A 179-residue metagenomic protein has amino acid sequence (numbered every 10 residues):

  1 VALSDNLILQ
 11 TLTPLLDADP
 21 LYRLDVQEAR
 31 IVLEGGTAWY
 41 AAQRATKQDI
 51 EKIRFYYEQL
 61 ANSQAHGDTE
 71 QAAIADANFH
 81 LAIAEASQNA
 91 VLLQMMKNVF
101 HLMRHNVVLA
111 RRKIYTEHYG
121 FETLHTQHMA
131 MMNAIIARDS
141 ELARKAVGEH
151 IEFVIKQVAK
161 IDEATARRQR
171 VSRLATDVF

Functional and structural regions predicted by a protein language model:
V1-L33, W39, Q43, A164-R168 (+1 more regions): Short linear motifs at protein or domain termini
I8, R112-K113, F121-E122, E141 (+1 more regions): Inter-domain helical "communication" segments and dimerization helices that couple sensory or membrane-embedded modules
D19, A73, E122-L124: Hydrophobic alpha-helical segments, principally membrane-spanning helices and signal/leader peptides
V26-L109, Q127-N133, L142-K156, I161: Conserved amphipathic alpha-helical segments that form helical-bundle/coiled-coil interaction surfaces
D68, Y119-G120: A generic structural signal for short
G120-T123, A146: Short, contiguous, pocket-lining structural segments that sit at or immediately flank catalytic/ligand-binding sites
